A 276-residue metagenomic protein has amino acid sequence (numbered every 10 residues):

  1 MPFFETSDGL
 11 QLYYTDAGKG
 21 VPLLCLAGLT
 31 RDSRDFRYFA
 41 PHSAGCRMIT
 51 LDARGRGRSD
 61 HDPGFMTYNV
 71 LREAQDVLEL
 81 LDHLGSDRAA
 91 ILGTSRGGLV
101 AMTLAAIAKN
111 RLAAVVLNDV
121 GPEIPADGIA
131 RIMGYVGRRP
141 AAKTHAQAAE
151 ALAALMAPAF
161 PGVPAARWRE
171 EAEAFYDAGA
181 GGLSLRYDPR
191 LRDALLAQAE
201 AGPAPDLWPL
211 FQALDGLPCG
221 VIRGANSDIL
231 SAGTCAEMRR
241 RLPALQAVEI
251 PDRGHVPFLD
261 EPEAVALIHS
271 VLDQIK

Functional and structural regions predicted by a protein language model:
M1-L23, A44-C46, S86, E263 (+1 more regions): Alpha/beta-hydrolase fold catalytic core
L10-H61: Conserved HGGG/HGGXW glycine-rich cap/lid loop of the alpha/beta-hydrolase fold
I49-L92: Active-site loop/oxyanion-hole signature of alpha/beta-hydrolase fold enzymes
D52-R56, G121, P251-G254: Short beta-to-alpha linker loops that shape the active-site pocket of alpha/beta-hydrolase fold enzymes
D87-A126: Conserved hydrolase catalytic core segment
K143-A197: Conserved alpha/beta-hydrolase catalytic His-Asp/Glu region
G179-R240, E249: Conserved serine/cysteine hydrolase catalytic core
R253-P262: Catalytic histidine-centered segment of alpha/beta-hydrolase-like enzymes
